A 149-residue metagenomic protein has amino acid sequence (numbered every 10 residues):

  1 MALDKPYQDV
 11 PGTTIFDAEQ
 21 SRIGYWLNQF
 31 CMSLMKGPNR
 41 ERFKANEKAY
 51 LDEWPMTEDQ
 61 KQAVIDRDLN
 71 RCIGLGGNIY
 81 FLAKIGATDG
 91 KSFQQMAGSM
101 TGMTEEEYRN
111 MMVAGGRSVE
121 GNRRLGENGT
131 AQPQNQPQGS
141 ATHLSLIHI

Functional and structural regions predicted by a protein language model:
A2-P6, P11-F16, I23, Q60 (+2 more regions): N-terminal secretory/targeting leader peptides
A18-Q29, M35-P38, K44-Y50, T57-Q60 (+1 more regions): Compact, charge-rich alpha-helical regulatory domains located at protein termini
F30, E47, Q60, L82 (+2 more regions): Generic structural signal of hydrophobic/aromatic residues within well-ordered alpha-helices of folded domains
S33, A63, I85, S99 (+1 more regions): Residues that form generic nucleotide/phosphate-binding pockets
D52-I85: Short, structured protein-protein interaction patches enriched in aromatics and acidic/basic residues, typified by
Y80-G90, Q94-G102: Helix-rich interaction surfaces within compact, conserved domain-sized segments that mediate assembly or partner
E105-H143: Intrinsically disordered, low-complexity polar regions and short flexible loop motifs
I147-I149: Conserved small/polar residues in nucleotide/adenosyl-binding loops
